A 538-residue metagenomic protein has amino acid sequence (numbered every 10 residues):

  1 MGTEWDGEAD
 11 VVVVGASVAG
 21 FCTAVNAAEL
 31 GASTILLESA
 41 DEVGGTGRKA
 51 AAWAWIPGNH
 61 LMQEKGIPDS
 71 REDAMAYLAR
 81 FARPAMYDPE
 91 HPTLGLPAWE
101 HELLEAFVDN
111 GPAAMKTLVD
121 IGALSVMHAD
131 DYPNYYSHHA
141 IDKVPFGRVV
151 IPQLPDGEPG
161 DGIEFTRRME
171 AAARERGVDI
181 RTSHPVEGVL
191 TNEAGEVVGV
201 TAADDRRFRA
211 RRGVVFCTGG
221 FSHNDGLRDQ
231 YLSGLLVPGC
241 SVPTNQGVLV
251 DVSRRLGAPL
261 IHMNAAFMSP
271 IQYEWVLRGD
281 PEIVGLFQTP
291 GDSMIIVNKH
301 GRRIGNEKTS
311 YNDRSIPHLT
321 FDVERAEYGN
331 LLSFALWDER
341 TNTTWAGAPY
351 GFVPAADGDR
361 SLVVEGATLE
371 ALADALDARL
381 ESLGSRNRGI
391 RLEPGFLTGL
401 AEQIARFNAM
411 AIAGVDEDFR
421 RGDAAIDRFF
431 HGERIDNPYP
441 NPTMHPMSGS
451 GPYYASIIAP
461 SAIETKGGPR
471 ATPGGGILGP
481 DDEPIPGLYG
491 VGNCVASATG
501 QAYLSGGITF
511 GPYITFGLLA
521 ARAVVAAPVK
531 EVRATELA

Functional and structural regions predicted by a protein language model:
M1-V11, E29, T499, Y503 (+1 more regions): Extreme N-terminal leader/targeting segments of oxidoreductases
D6-A9, A203-G213, P484: Core beta-strand elements of the Rossmann-like FAD/NAD(P) dinucleotide-binding domain in flavoenzyme oxidoreductases
V11-L36: N-terminal Rossmann-like FAD-binding beta1-loop-alpha1 element of flavoenzymes
E29-A50: Glycine-rich FAD pyrophosphate-binding loop
L96-D205, D225-G226, Y273-E274, I404-M447: Conserved redox-cofactor binding core of oxidoreductases
G188, G389-A498, A502: A glycine-rich dinucleotide-binding beta-alpha-beta segment and adjacent secondary-structure elements that constitute
F208-L277, I283, F510, F516-L519: Glycine-rich loop(s) and the adjacent beta-strand/alpha-helix scaffold that form part
V250-V252, P259-G395: An anion/pyrophosphate-binding glycine-rich loop and adjacent beta-alpha core in soluble alpha-beta enzymes
